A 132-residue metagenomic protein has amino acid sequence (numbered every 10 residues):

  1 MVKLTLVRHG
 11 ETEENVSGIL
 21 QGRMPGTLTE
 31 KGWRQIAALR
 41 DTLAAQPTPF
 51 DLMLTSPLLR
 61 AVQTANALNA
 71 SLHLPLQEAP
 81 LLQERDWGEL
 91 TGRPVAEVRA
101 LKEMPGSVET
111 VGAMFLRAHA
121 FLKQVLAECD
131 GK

Functional and structural regions predicted by a protein language model:
V2, V7-L72, G106-E109, A118: Active-site-proximal alpha-helix that buttresses catalytic centers in soluble enzyme cores
S56-L58, L81, K132: Short, well-ordered beta-to-alpha junction loops that form the rim of enzyme active sites and present histidine/acidic
V62, A70, A120-K132: Active-site-adjacent alpha-helix immediately C-terminal to a catalytic or transition-state-stabilizing loop
N69-A120: Phosphate-handling substructures
